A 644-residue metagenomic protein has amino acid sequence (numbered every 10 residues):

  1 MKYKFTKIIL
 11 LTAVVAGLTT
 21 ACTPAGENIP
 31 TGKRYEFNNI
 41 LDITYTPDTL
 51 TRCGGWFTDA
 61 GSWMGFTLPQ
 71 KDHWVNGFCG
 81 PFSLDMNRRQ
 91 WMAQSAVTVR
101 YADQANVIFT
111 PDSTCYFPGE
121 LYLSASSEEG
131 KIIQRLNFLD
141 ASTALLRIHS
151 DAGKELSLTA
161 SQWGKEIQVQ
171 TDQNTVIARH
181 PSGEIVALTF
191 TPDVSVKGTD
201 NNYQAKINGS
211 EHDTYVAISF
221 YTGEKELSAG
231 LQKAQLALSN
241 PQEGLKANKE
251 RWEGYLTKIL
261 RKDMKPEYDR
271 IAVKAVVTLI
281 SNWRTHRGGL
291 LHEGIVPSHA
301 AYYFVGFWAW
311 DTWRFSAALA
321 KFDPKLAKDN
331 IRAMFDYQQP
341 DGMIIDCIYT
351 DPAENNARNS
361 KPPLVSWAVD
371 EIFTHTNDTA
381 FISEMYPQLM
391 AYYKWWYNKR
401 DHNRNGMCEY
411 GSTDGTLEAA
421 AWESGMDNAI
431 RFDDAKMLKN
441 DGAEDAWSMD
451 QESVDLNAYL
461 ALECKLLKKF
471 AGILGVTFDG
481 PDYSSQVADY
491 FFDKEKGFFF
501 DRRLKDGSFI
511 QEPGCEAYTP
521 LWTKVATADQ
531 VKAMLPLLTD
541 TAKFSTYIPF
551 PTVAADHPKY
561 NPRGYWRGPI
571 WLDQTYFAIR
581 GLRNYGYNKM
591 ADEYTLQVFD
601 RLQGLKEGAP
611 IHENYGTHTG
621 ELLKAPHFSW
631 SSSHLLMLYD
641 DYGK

Functional and structural regions predicted by a protein language model:
K2-K4, L11, C22-E267, N584 (+3 more regions): Terminal accessory carbohydrate-recognition/targeting modules of carbohydrate-active enzymes
I9-G17: Bacterial N-terminal signal peptides
N28-A93, N355, K361-H375, E495-T541 (+1 more regions): C-terminal capping/lid segments that line or modulate ligand- or cofactor-binding pockets
A160-Q170, L389-A421: Replace the tail clause
G230-R251, E267-K274, D323-D336, T379-Y397 (+4 more regions): Extended, well-ordered alpha-helical scaffold segments
K262-V305, D329-N355, N405-E452, S485-I570 (+1 more regions): Extended glycan-interaction surfaces of carbohydrate-active proteins
V305-Q338, E516-T527, T575-N588: Alpha-helical support elements that line or immediately flank enzyme active sites and cofactor-binding pockets
W308-D336, P340, N359-N403, M449-A458 (+2 more regions): Substrate-binding cleft of carbohydrate-active enzyme catalytic domains
